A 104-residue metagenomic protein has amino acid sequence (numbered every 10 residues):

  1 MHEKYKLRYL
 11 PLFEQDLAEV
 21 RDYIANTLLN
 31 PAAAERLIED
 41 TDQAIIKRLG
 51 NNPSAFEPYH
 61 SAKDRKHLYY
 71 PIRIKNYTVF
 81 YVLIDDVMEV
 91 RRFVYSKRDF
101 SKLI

Functional and structural regions predicted by a protein language model:
M1-R65: Basic, Lys/Arg-enriched alpha-helical interface segments
Y70-I104: Enriched for short, Lys/Arg-rich terminal
